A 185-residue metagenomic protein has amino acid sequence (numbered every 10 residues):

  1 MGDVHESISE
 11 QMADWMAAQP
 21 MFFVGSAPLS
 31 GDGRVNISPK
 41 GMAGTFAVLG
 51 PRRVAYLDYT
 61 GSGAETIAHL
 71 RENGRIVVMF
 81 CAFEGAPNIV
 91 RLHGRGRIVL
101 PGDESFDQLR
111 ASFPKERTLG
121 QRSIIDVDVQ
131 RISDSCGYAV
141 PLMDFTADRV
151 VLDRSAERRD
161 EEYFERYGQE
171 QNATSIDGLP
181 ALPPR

Functional and structural regions predicted by a protein language model:
M1-R185: Binding-site signature for planar aromatic cofactors or substrates
